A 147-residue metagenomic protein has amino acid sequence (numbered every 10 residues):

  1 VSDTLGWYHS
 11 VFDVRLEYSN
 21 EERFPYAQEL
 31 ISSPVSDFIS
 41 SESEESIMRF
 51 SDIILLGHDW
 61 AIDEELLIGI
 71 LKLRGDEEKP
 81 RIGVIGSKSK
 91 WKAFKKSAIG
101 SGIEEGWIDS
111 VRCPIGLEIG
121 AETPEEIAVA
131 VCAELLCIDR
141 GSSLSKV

Functional and structural regions predicted by a protein language model:
D3-P25: NAD(P)-binding Rossmann-fold cofactor-contacting core
D13, I68, K72-D76, S142-V147: Contiguous, function-dense segments enriched for cysteine-driven chemistry and partner/ligand-binding capacity
R23-F24, S43-E44, E65-G69, K95-S97: Short amphipathic alpha-helical segments
A27-P34: Conserved SAM-binding strand-loop segment of SAM-dependent methyltransferases
V35-R49: Short amphipathic alpha-helix with an adjacent loop that forms part of the alpha/beta core around
D52-I53, G57-H58, I68-S97: ADP-ribose/adenylate-binding Rossmann-like module
A61-D63: Short glycine-rich, flexible loops that bind phosphorylated cofactors or substrates
K79, I85-V147: Adenosine-phosphate binding glycine-rich loop
